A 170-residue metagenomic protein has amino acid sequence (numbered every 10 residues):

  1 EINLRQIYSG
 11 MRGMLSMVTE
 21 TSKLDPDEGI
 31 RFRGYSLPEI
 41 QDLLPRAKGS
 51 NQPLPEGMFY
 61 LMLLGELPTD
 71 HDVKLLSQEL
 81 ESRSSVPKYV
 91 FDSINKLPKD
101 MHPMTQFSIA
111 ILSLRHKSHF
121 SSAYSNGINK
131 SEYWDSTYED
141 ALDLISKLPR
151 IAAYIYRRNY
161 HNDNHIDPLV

Functional and structural regions predicted by a protein language model:
E1-V170: Hydrophobic alpha-helical bundle cores within soluble ligand-binding/oligomerization subdomains
